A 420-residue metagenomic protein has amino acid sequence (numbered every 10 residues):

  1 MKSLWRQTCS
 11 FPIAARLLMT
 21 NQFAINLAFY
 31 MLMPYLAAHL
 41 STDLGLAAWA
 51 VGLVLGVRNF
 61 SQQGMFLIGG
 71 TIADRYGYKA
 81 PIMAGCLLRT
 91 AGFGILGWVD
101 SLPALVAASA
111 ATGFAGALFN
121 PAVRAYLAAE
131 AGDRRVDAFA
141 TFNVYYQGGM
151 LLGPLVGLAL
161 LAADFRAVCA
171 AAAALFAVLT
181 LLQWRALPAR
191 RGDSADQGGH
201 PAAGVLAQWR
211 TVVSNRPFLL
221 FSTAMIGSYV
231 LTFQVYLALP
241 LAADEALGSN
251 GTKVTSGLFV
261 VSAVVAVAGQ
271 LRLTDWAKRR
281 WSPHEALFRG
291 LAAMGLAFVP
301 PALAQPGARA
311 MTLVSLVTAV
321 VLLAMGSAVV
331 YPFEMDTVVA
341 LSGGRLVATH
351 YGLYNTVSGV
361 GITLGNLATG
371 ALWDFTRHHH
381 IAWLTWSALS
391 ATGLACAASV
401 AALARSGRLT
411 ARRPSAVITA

Functional and structural regions predicted by a protein language model:
M1-P12, P188-A224, T419-A420: Juxtamembrane intracellular "pre-TM" segments in multi-pass secondary transporters
P34-W49, L237-T255: Short amphipathic helix-loop junctions that connect adjacent transmembrane helices in Major Facilitator Superfamily/SLC
Q63-D100: Conserved MFS/SLC helix-loop-helix module at the cytosolic interface between two early adjacent transmembrane helices
M65-G77, A268-P283, W373: Helix-to-loop junctions at the C-terminal end of transmembrane segments in multipass secondary transporters
A80-G94, E285-P300: Structural signature of the two symmetry-related core transmembrane helices
A108-G148: Cytoplasmic helix-loop-helix junction between adjacent transmembrane helices in 12-TM secondary transporters
L161-A174, A371-G393: A membrane-interface helix-boundary motif in multi-pass transporters
A174-A195, S399-A404: C-terminal membrane-cytosol helix-exit motif in multi-pass small-molecule transporters
